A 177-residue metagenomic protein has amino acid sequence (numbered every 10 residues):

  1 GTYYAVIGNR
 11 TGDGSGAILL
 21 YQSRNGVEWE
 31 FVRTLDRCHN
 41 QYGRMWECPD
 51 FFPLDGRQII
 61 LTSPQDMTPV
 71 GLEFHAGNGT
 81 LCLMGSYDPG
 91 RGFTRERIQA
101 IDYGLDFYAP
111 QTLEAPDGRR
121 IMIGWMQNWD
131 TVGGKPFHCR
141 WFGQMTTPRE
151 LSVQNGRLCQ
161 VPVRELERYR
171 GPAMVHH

Functional and structural regions predicted by a protein language model:
G1, I7, E28-D50, M67 (+2 more regions): Surface loop/turn signatures of beta-propeller and other carbohydrate-active proteins
G1-G12, I18-Y21, F31-T34, H39 (+4 more regions): Hydrophobic core segments of beta-strands in well-ordered, beta-rich domains
G12-G16, L72-G79, W141-F142: Short, solvent-exposed loop/turn segments at conserved positions within beta-propeller repeat blades
G16-L19, F31, E47, G56 (+4 more regions): Residues that flank catalytic or metal-binding motifs in active/ligand-binding sites
L20-G26, S86, L151: Conserved Ser/Thr-centered positions that define the repeating blades of beta-propeller domains
L54-D55, P64-D88: Acidic, glycine-rich loop-and-beta core segments that form the ion-binding/anion-interacting portion of active sites
N78-H177: Beta-rich accessory regions
